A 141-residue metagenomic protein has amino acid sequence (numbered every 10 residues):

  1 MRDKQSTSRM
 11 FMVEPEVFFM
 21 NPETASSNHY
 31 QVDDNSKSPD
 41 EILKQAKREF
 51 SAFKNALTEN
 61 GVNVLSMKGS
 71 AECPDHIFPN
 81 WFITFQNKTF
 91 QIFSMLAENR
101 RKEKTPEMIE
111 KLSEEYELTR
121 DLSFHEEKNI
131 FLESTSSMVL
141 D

Functional and structural regions predicted by a protein language model:
M1-D141: The feature marks the mature, well-folded catalytic cores of soluble enzymes
